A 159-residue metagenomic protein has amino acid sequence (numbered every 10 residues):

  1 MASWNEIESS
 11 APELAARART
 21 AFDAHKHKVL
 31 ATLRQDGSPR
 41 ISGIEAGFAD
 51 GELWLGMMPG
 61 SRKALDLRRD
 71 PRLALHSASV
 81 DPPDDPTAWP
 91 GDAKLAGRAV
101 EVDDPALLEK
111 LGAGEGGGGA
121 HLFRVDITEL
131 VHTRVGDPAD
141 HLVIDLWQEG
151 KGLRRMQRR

Functional and structural regions predicted by a protein language model:
M1-E13, V80, D84-R159: Charged, gly/pro-rich active-site loop segments
W4-R34: Short, conserved active-site entrance elements at the starts or edges of catalytic domains
A15, G60-S61: Structural motif corresponding to alpha-helix initiation and N-cap regions
H25-P59, L65-L67, L75-S79, T87: Short beta-strand segments
K28, L53, L73, A99 (+1 more regions): Short beta-strand segments in beta-sandwich/barrel cores
A64-D70, L142-D145: A short, polar/proline- and glycine-enriched secondary-structure boundary/capping micro-motif
R69-L73, A113: Short, intrinsically disordered, mixed-charge
